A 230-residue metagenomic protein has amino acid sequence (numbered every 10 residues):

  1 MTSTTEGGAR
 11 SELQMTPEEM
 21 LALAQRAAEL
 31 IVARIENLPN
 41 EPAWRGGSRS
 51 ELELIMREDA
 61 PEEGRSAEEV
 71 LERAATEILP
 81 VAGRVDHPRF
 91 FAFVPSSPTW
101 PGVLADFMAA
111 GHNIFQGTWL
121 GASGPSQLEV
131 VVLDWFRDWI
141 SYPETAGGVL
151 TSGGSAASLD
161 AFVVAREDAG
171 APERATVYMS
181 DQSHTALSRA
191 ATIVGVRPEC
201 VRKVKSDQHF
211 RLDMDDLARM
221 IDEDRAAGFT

Functional and structural regions predicted by a protein language model:
T2-T145: N-terminal entrance/gating region of PLP-dependent enzymes' catalytic architecture
A28-I31, I78, F115, A161 (+3 more regions): Generic helix-packing signal
L30, R34, W139, D168 (+2 more regions): Change "in soluble alpha/beta enzymes" to "in soluble alpha/beta proteins
H87, P143-T145, P172-R174, V196-R197: Short, well-ordered loop/turn elements at secondary-structure boundaries
W100, G124, L150-A157, M179 (+1 more regions): Secondary-structure capping and boundary motifs in well-ordered enzyme cores
G117-E129, T151-S155, S206-F210: Short acidic-aromatic active-site loops that bind/stabilize oxyanions
E129, L133-D134, T145-P172, L187-A190: Conserved beta-loop-alpha segment that forms the PLP phosphate-binding cup at the N-terminus of a helix
S152, E173-T230: PLP-dependent aminotransferase-class I/II
